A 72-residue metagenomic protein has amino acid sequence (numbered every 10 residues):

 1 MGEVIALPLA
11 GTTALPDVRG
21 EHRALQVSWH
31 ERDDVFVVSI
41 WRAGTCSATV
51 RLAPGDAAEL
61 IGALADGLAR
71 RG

Functional and structural regions predicted by a protein language model:
M1-G72: Positively charged, low-complexity terminal tracts and the immediately adjacent first secondary-structure elements
